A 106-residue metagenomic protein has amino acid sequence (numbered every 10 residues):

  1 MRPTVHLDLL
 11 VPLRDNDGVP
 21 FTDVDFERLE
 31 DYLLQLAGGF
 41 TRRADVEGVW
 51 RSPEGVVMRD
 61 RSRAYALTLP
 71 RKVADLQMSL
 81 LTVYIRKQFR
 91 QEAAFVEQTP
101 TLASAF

Functional and structural regions predicted by a protein language model:
M1-F106: Positively charged, small/polar-rich N-terminal and surface patches that mediate targeting and assembly and bind
